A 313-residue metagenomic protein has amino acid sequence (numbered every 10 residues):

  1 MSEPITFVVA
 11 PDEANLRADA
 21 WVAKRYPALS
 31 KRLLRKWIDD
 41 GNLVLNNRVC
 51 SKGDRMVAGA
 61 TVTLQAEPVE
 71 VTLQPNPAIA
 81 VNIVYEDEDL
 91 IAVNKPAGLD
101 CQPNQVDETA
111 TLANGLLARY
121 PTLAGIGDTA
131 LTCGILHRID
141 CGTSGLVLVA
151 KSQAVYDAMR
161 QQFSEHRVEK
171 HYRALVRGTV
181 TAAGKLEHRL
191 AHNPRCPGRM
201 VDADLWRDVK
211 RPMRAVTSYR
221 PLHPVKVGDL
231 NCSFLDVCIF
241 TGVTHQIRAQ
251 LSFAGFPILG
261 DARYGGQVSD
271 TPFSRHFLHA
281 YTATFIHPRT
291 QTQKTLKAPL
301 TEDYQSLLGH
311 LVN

Functional and structural regions predicted by a protein language model:
S2-N313: RNA pseudouridine synthases
